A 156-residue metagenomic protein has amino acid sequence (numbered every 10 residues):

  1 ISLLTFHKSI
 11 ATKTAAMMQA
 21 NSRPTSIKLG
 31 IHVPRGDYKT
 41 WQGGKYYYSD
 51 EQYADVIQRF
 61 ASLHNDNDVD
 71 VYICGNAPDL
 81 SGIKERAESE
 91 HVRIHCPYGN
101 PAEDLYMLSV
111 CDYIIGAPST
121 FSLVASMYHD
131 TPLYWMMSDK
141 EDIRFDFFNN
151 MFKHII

Functional and structural regions predicted by a protein language model:
I1-D68, M151: Secretory-pathway luminal glycosyltransferase catalytic domains
H64-M137, E141-F145, N150: Donor-binding and catalytic core of enzymes assembling or modifying cell-surface/extracellular glycoconjugates
N150-I156: Conserved catalytic neighborhood of penicillin-recognizing serine enzymes
